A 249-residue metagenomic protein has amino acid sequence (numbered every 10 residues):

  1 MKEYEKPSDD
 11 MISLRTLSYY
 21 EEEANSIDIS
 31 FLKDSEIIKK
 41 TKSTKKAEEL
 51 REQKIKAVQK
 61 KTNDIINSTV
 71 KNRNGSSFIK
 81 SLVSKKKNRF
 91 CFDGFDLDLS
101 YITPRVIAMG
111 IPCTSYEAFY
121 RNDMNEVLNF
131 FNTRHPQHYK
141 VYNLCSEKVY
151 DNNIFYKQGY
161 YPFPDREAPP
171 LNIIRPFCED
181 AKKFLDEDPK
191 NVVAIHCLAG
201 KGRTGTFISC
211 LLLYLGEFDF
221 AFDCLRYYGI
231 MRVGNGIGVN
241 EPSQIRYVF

Functional and structural regions predicted by a protein language model:
M1-I102, I107: Cytosolic, low-complexity regulatory segments enriched in Ser/Pro/Gly with interspersed Lys/Arg in eukaryotic signaling
A57-V193, L215-R226, N235-G238: Cysteine-based protein phosphatase catalytic domain of the PTP/DSP
K190-C210: A phosphate-binding catalytic loop at a beta-strand-loop-alpha-helix junction that coordinates phosphoryl groups
C210-Y214, F249: Short, hydrophobic/amphipathic alpha-helical patches that form generic packing surfaces within helical domains
I230: Active-site catalytic loop in hydrolytic enzyme cores
V233, I237-F249: Catalytic cores of secreted or luminal carbohydrate-active enzymes
